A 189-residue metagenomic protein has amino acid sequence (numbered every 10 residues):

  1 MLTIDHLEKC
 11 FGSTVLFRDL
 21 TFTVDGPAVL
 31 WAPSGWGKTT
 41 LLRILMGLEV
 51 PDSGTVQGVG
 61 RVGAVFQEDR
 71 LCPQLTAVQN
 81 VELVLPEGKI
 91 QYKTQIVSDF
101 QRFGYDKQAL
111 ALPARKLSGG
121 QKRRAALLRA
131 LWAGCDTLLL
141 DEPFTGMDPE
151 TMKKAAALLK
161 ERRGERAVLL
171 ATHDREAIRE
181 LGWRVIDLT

Functional and structural regions predicted by a protein language model:
M46: Helix-to-loop junction immediately C-terminal to a conserved catalytic motif
L75-I90, Q95: Q-loop/switch helix immediately C-terminal to the Walker
K93-A109: Conserved ABC ATPase "signature" region
P113, E142-P143: Walker B catalytic motif
P113-L117, Q121: Conserved ABC ATPase signature
L127: Hydrophobic anchor residue at the start of the ABC signature
A133-G134, G164: Conserved signature/switch motifs of ABC ATPase nucleotide-binding domains
D141, D148: ABC-family nucleotide-binding domains
